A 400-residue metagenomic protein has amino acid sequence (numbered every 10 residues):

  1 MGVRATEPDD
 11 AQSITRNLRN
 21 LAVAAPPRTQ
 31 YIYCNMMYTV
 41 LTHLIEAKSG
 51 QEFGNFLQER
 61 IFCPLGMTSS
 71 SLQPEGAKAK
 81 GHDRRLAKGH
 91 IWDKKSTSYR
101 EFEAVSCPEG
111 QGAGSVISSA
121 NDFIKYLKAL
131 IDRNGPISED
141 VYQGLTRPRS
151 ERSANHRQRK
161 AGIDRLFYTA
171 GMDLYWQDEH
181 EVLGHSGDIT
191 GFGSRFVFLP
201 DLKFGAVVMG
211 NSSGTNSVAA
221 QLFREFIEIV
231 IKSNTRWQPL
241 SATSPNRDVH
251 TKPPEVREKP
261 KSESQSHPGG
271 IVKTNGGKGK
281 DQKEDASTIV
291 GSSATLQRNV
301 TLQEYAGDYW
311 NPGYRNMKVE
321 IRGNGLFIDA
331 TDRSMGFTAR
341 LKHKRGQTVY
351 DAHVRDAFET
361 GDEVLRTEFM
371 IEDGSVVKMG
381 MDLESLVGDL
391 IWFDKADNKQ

Functional and structural regions predicted by a protein language model:
M1-T190, S194-R195, K261, Q265-H267: Short, surface-exposed loop or secondary-structure junction motifs that flank catalytic or metal-binding residues
H90, M172-L174, F196-F198, K318-V319 (+2 more regions): A structural signal for short hydrophobic beta-strand segments in well-ordered beta-sheet cores
C107, N134, S213-T215, E384-S385: A short acidic/small-residue loop/turn micro-motif
Q177, L199-D201, R322, K344: Structural motif
H185, R195-S212, M379-M381: Short, well-ordered beta-strand elements
T190-G193, G214-S217, N316-K318: Flexible loop/turn segments at secondary-structure boundaries
M209, A219-N234: Short amphipathic C-terminal alpha-helix that caps PH/PH-like domains
I227-Q400: Peripheral terminal and inter-domain segments
